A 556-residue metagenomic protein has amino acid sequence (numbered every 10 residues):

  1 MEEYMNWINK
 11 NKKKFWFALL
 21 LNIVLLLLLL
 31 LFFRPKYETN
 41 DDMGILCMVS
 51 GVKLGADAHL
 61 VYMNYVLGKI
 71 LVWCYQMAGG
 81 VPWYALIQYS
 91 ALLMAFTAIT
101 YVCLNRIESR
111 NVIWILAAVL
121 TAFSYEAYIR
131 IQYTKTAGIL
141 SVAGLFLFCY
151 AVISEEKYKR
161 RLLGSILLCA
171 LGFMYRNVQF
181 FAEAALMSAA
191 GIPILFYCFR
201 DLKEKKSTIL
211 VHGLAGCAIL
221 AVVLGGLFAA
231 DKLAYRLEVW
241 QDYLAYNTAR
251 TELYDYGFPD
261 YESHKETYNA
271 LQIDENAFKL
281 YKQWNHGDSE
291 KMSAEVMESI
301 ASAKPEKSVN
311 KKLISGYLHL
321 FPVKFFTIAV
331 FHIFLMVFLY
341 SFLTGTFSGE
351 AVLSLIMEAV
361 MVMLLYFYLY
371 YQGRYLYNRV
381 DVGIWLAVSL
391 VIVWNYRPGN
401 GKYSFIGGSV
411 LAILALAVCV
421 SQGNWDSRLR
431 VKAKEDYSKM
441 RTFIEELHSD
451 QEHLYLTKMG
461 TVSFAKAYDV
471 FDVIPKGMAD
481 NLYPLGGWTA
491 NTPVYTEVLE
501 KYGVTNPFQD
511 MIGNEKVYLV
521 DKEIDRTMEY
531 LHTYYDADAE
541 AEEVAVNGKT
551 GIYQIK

Functional and structural regions predicted by a protein language model:
M1-L28, L195, K203-I219: Start-transfer (signal-anchor) and selected internal transmembrane alpha helices of multi-pass inner/ER membrane
N22-V61, L71-Q76: Extracytoplasmic loop-helix module adjacent to an early transmembrane segment
D57-A91: Short hydrophobic/aromatic helix or loop-helix immediately within or flanking a transmembrane segment in polytopic
S90-S109, M336-T344: Transmembrane-helix motifs of polytopic, lipid-linked glycan transferases
E126, R161-Q179, S188, G216-G226: Membrane-interface alpha helices of multi-pass inner-membrane proteins
K159-L163, T208-L220, R397-G423: Signature aromatic-anchored transmembrane alpha helix within multi-pass, membrane-resident enzymes that catalyze glycan
A234-K312, K476-V494: Membrane-proximal stem/loop segments at transmembrane-domain junctions that anchor or position
I444-I524: Short periplasmic/luminal acceptor-recognition loop of GT-C membrane glycosyltransferases, typified by
